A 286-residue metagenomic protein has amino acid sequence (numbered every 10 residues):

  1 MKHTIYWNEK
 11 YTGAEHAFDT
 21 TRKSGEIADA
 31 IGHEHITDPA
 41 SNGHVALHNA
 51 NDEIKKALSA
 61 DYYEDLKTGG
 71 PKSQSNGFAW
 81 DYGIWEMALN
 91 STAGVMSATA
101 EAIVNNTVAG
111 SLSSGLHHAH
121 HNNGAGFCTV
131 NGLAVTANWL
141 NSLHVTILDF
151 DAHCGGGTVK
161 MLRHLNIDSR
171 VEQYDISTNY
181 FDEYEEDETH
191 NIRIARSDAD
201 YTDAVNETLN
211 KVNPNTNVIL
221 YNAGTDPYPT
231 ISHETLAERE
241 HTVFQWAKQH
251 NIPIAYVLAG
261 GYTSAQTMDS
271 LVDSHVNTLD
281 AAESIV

Functional and structural regions predicted by a protein language model:
M1-N51: N-terminal low-complexity, Ser/Thr- and acidic-residue-enriched intrinsically disordered segments
E9-A14, H48-D52, P71-I84: Glycine-/proline-rich flexible loop or hinge segments
Y11, N42, H48, A60 (+3 more regions): Short, solvent-exposed coil/turn elements at secondary-structure transition points
S24-E34, E64-D65, K72, I84-A88: Extended, hydrophobic alpha-helical segments
A40-D52, S111-H117, A152: Short, glycine/charge-rich beta-strand/loop segments that flank catalytic centers and engage negatively charged groups
G43-P71: Charged, often glycine-rich, active-site loop that binds/positions anionic groups
G69-V286: A general "terminal functional-core" signal
